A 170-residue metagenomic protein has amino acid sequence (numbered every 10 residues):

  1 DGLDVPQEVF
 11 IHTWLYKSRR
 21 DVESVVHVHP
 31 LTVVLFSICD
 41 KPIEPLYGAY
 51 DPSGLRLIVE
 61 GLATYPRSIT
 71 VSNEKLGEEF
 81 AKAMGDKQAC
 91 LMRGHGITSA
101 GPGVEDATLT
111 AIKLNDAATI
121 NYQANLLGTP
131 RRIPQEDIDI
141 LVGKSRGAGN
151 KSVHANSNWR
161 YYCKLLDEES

Functional and structural regions predicted by a protein language model:
D1-S170: Glycine-rich flexible loops
